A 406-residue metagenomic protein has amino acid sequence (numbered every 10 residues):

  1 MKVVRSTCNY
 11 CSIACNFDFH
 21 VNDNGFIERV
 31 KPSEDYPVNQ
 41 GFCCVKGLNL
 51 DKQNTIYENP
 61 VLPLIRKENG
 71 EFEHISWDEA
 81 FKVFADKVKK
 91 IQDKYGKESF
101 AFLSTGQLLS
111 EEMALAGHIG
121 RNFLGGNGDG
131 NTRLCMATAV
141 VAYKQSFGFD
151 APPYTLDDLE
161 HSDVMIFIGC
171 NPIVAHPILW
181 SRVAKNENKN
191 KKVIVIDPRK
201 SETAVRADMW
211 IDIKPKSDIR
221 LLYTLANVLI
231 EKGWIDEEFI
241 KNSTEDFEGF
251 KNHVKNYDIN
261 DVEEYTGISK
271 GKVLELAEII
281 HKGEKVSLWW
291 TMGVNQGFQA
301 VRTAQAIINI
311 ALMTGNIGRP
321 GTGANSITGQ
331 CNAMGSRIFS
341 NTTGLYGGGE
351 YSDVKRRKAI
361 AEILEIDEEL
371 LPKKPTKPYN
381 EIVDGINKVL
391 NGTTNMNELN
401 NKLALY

Functional and structural regions predicted by a protein language model:
M1-K232, S243, S269, Y346 (+3 more regions): N-terminal export/assembly segments and adjacent metallocofactor-ligating motifs of anaerobic energy-metabolism
G47, K87, I91, N122 (+9 more regions): Change "in soluble alpha/beta enzymes" to "in soluble alpha/beta proteins
E68-H74, K232-K270, Y346-G392: N-terminal leader/propeptide and maturation segments of large enzyme subunits in energy/redox metabolism and hydrolases
A80-F100, T155-D163, H253, L274-S287 (+3 more regions): Glycine-rich phosphate/diphosphate-binding loops that line cofactor/substrate pockets in enzymes
Y95-S99, I235-I240, S287, G318-N325: Flexible, glycine/charged-enriched surface loops at secondary-structure junctions
A101-L109, Y265-I268, T291-F298, Q330: Conserved short loop/turn motifs at secondary-structure junctions
D163-N188, W290-T291, K374, I386-T394 (+1 more regions): Glycine-rich anion-binding loop/nest that anchors nucleotide
H281-L403: A glycine-rich, hydrophobic/aromatic-adjacent loop/helix-cap motif
